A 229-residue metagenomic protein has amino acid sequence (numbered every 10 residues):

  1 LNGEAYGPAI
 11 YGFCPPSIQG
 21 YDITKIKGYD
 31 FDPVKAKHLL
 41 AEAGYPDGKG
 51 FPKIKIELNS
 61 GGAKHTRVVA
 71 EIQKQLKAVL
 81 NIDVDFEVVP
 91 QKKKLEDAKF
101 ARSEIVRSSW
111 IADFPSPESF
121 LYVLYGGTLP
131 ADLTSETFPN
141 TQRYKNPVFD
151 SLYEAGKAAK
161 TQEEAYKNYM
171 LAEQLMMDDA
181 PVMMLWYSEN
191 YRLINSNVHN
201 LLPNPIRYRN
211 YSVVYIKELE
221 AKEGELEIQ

Functional and structural regions predicted by a protein language model:
L1-E4, I10-F13, V68-A70, P117-F120 (+2 more regions): Short, solvent-exposed loop/turn and secondary-structure capping segments
L1-N2, A43-G61, V106-S109, A158-S196: Bilobed periplasmic-binding protein-like "clamshell/Venus-flytrap" ligand-binding domains
E4-P8, I18-G20, S60-K64, Q91-K93 (+3 more regions): Solvent-exposed loop/turn segments at secondary-structure junctions within structured extracellular/periplasmic domains
P8-A43, S60-R67: Structural transition elements
G12, V34-E42, R67-A70, K74 (+4 more regions): Solvent-exposed, polar/charged alpha-helical surfaces in well-ordered, non-transmembrane soluble domains, broadly
Q19-K35, P46-P52, D97-A101, Y122-E154 (+1 more regions): Short, solvent-exposed loop/beta-turn-alpha elements that line the ligand-binding surface or hinge of extracytoplasmic
A63-E71, K99-E104, S196-V198: Short glycine/threonine-rich loop-to-helix capping motif typified by GTGT followed within a few residues by an Asp-Pro
Q75-D132, N168: Periplasmic binding protein-like
